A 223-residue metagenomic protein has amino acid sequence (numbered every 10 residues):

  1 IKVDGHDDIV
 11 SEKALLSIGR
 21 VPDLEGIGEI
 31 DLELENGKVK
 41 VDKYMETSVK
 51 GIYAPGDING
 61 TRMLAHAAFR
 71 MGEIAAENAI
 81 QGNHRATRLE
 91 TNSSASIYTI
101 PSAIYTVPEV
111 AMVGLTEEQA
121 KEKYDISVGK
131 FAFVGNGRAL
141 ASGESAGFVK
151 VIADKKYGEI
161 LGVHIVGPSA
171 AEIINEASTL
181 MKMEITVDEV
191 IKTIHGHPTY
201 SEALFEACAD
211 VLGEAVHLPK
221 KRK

Functional and structural regions predicted by a protein language model:
K2, V41, A153-D154: Hydrophobic alpha-helical segments, especially N-terminal targeting/anchoring helices
K2-D8: A structured beta-alpha segment of the ubiquitous adenosine-cofactor-binding alpha/beta core
H6, Y44-M45, A95-S96, S102 (+1 more regions): Short secondary-structure boundary/capping segments
I9-N83: FAD-site-proximal beta/loop scaffold in flavoenzymes
T47-G51, S96-Y98, K155-K156: Short, flexible turn/loop "capping" segments at secondary-structure junctions
P55-T61, I97-V107: Short, flexible active-site loops
H66-S96, D125-I126, M183-V187: Internal hydrophobic alpha-helix adjacent to the cofactor/substrate pocket in enzyme cavities
I100, Y105-T116, K121-K223: Flexible, glycine-rich terminal cap/loop adjacent to redox cofactors in electron-transfer oxidoreductases
